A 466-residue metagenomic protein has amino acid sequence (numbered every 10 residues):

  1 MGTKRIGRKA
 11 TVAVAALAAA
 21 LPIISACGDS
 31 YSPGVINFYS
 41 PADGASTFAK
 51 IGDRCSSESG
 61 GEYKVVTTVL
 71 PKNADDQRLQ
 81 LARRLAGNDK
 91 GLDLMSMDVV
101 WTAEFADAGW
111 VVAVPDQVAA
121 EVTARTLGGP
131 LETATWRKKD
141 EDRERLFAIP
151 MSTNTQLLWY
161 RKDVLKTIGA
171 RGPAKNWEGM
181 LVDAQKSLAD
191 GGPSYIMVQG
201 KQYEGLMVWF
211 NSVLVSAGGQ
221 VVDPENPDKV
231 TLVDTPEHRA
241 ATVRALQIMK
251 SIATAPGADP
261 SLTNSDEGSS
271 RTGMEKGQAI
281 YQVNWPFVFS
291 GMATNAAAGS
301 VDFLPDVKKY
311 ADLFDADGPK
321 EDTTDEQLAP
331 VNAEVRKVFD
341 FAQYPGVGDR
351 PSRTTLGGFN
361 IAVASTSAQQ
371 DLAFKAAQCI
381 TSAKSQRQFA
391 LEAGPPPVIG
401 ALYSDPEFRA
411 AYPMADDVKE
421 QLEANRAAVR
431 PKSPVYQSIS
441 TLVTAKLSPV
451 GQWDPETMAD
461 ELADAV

Functional and structural regions predicted by a protein language model:
G2-E104, W110, A120, T263 (+5 more regions): Conserved N-terminal structural module of periplasmic/extracytoplasmic solute-binding proteins
R78-K90, D107-A108, V164-L165, L181-D190 (+2 more regions): Short helices/loops that flank or line small-molecule/ion binding pockets
V99-T155, W209, T324-A342: Hinge/lid segment of periplasmic solute-binding proteins
P115-G128, G200, A217-R244, A297 (+3 more regions): Short, solvent-exposed loop/beta-turn-alpha elements that line the ligand-binding surface or hinge of extracytoplasmic
K138-M151, Q156, E178-T231, T272 (+1 more regions): Extracytoplasmic/periplasmic solute-binding protein
E144, I168, T254-G257, A297-A393: Extracytoplasmic/periplasmic substrate-recognition and gating elements
K166, P396-G400, S404-E407, D416-V466: Conserved C-terminal helix/tail region of periplasmic/extracytoplasmic solute-binding proteins
D183-K186, D190, P227-T263, K320: Glycine-centered hinge/linker elements that transmit conformational signals in sensory and ligand-binding systems
